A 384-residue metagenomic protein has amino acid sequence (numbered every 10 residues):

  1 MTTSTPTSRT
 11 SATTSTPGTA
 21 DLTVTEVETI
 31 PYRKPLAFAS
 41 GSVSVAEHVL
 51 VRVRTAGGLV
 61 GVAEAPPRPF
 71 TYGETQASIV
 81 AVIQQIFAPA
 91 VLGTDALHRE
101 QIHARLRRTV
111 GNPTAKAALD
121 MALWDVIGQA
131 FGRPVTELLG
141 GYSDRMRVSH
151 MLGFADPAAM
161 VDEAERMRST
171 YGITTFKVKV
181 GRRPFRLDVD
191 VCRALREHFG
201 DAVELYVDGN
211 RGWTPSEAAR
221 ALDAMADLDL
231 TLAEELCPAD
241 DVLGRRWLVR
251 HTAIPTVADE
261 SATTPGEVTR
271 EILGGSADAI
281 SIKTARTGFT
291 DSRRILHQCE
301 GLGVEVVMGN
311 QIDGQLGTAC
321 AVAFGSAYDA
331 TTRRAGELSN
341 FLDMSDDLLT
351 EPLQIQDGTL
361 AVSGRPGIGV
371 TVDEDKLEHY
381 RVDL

Functional and structural regions predicted by a protein language model:
T2-T3, T14-Y72, D343-D346: Structured beta-strand/loop patches that form or line metal/cofactor-binding pockets in enzymes
T14-E26, S40-S42, R107, G128-Q129 (+3 more regions): N-terminal amphipathic alpha-helix/helix-capping segment at the start of soluble metabolic enzymes
D21, E26, R54-A130: Metal- or metallocofactor-binding catalytic centers and their adjacent structured scaffolds across diverse enzyme
V51, G58, F87, L119 (+9 more regions): Conserved, mostly hydrophobic/aromatic
E137-T252: Metal-dependent enolase-superfamily TIM-barrel catalytic cores that perform enediolate-based chemistry
D229, D240-P255, A262-T359: Shared catalytic-loop signature of beta/alpha-barrel
D343-L384: C-terminal extensions of enzymes
